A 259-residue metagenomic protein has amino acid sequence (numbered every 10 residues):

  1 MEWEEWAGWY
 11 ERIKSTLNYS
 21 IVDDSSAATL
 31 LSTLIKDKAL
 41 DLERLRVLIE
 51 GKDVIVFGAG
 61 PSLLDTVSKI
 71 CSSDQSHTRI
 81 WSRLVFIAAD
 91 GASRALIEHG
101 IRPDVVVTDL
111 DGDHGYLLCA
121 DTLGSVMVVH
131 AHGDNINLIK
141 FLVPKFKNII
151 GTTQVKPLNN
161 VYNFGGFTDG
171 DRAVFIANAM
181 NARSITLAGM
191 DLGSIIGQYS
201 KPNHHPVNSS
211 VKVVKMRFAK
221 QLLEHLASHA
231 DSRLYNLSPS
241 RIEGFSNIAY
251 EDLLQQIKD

Functional and structural regions predicted by a protein language model:
M1-V54, L64-T66, H205-P206, R217-D259: N-terminal donor/sugar-recognition subdomains of glycan-related enzymes, prototypically the membrane-proximal stem
A39-E50, V54-Q75, R79-A95: Extended catalytic core of nucleotide-activated donor transferases of GT-like folds
R46-E50, D74, V85, S93-R183: Acidic/Gly/His-enriched mid-domain segments of enzyme catalytic cores or analogous surface patches that mediate
V56-P61, D169, S184-Q198, N236-S238: Glycine-rich anion-binding loop/nest that anchors nucleotide
A59-L63, A92-R94, D111-D113, G133 (+3 more regions): Gly/Ser/Thr-rich loops at beta-strand to alpha-helix junctions that form or flank small-molecule/cofactor-binding
D65-V67, I97-E98, Y116-L118, L138-I139 (+2 more regions): Short glycine-/acidic-enriched loop or helix-start segments at secondary-structure transitions that form or flank
S68-Q75, I80-W81, I101-R102, T122 (+3 more regions): Short, solvent-exposed amphipathic alpha-helical segments in soluble enzyme and RNA/protein-processing domains
G189-R217, Q221-L223: Active-site phosphate/oxyanion-binding loops
